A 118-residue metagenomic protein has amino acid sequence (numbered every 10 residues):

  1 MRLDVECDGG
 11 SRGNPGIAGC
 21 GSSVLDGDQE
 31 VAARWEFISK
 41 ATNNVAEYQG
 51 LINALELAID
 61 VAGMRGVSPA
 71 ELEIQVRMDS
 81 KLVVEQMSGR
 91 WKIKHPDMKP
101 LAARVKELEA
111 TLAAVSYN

Functional and structural regions predicted by a protein language model:
M1-V45, Q49, N53-G63: RNase H-like nuclease fold core
G10-N14, L51-N118: RNase H catalytic domain
